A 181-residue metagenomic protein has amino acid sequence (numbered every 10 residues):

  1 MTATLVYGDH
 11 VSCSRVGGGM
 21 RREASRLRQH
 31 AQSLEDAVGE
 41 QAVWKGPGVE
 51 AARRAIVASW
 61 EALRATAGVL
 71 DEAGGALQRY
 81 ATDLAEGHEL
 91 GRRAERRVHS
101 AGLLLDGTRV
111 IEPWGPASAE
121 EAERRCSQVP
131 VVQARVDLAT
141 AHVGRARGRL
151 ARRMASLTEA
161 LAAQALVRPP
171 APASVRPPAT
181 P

Functional and structural regions predicted by a protein language model:
M1-P181: N-terminal secretion-targeting helices of virulence/extracellular proteins, encompassing both classical Sec signal
